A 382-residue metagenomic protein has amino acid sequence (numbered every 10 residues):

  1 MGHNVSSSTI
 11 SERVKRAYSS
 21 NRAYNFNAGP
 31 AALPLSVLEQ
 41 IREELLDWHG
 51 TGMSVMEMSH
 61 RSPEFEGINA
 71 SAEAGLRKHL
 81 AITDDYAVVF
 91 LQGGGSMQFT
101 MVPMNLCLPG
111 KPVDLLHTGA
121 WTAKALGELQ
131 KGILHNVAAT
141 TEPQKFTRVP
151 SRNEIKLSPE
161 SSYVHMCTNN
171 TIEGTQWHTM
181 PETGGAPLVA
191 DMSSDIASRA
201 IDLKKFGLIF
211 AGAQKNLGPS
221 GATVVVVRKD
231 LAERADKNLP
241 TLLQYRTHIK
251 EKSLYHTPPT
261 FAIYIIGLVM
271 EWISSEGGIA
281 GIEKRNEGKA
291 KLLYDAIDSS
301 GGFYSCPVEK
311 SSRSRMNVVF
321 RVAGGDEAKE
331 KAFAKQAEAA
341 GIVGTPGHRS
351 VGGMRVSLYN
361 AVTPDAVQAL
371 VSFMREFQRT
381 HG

Functional and structural regions predicted by a protein language model:
V5, R13-R16, A23, A339 (+1 more regions): PLP-dependent enzyme catalytic core of the Aspartate aminotransferase-like
R22-E73: A glycine-/small-polar-enriched, mobile loop at the entrance of the PLP active site in fold-type I
G52-Q98, N105, A120, E128: Conserved N-terminal alpha-helix of the aminotransferase class I/II PLP-enzyme fold
C107-A123: Conserved PLP-anchoring active-site segment centered on the Schiff-base-forming lysine
L129, T140-I196: Active-site phosphate-binding strand-loop segment of PLP-dependent enzymes
V189, L203-Q214: Conserved active-site segment immediately N-terminal to the catalytic lysine that forms the internal aldimine
A213-Y294, E309, H381-G382: Active-site C-terminal subdomain of aminotransferase-like
Y304-Q336: Conserved PLP-binding catalytic core of the aspartate aminotransferase-like
